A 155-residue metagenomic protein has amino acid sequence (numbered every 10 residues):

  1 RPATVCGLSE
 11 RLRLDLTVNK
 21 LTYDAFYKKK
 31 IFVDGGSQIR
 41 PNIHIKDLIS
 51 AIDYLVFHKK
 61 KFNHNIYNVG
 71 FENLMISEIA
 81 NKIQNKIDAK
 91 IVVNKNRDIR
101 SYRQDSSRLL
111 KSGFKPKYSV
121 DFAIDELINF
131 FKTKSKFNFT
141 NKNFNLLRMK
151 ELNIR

Functional and structural regions predicted by a protein language model:
R1, A25-Y27: Active-site Tyr-X1-5-Lys
R1-L16: Flexible, glycine-rich beta-alpha linker
R13-L16, A25, K61: A generic fold-level signal
L16-V18, L109: Short, hinge-like loop/turn segments at secondary-structure boundaries
L21: Anionic-ligand binding region
K28-K29, V33-R155: C-terminal substrate-binding subdomain of Rossmann-fold SDR/epimerase-dehydratase oxidoreductases
